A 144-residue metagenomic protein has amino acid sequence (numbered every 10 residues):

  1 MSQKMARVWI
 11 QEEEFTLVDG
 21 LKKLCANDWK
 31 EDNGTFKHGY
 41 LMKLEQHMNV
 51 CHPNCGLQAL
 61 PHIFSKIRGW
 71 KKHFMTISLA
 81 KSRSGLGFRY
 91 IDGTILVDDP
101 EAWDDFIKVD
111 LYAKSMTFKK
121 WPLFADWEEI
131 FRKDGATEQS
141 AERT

Functional and structural regions predicted by a protein language model:
M1-T144: Sequence-specific DNA-binding modules of eukaryotic transcription factors, capturing the structured DNA-contacting
